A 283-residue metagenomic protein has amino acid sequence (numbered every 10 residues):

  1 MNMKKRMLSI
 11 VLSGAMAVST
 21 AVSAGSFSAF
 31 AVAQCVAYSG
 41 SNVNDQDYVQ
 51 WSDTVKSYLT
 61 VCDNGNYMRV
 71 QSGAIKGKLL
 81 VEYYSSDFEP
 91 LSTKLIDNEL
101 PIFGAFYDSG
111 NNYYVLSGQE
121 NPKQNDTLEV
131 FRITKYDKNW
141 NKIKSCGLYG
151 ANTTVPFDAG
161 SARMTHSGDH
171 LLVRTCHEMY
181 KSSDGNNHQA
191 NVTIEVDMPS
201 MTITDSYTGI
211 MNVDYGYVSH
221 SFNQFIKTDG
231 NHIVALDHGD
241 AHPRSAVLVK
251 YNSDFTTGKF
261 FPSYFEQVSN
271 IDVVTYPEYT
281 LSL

Functional and structural regions predicted by a protein language model:
T20-C35: Sec-dependent signal peptide cleavage junction
V36-Q50, E89-I96, K142-T154, T204-D214: A short beta-strand motif characteristic of beta-propeller blades
N42-L79, E99-L100: Beta-strand-rich domains and repeat architectures in extracellular enzymes and scaffolds, especially beta-propellers
S52-V61, E99-D108, T154-M164, N212-T228 (+1 more regions): Repeated scaffold domains used in trafficking and secretory/extracellular systems, primarily beta-propellers
N64-R69, N111-L116, D169-R174, G230-A235: Entry beta-strands of beta-propeller and related beta-repeat scaffolds
G73-G77, K123-E129, K181-A190, A241-R244: Short, solvent-exposed loop/turn segments at conserved positions within beta-propeller repeat blades
V81-Y84, L128-W140, N186-T202, S245-D254: Beta-propeller blade signature
L128-V130, K142-S167, C176-S183, N187-N191 (+1 more regions): Asp-box/WD-like beta-propeller blade repeats and closely related beta-sheet repeat scaffolds
